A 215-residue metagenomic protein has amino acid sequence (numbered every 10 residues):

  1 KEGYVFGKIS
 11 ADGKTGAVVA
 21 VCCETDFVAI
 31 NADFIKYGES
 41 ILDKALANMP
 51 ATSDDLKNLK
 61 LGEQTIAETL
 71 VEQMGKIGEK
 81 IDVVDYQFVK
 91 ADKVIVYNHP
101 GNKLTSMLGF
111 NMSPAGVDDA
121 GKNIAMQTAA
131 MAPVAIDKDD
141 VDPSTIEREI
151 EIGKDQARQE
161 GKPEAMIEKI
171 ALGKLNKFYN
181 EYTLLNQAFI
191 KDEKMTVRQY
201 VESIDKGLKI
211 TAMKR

Functional and structural regions predicted by a protein language model:
K1-R215: N-terminal assembly/interaction segments in proteins that build large macromolecular machines
